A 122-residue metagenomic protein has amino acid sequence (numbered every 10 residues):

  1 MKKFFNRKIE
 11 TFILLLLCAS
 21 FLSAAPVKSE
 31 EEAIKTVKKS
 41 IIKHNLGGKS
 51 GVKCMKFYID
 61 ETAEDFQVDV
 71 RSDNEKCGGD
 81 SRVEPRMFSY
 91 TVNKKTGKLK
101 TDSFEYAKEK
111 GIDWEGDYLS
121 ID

Functional and structural regions predicted by a protein language model:
K2-I13: Bacterial N-terminal signal peptides that target proteins for export
I9, C18, S29-E31, I59 (+3 more regions): Intrinsic disorder/low-complexity signal
L15-A24: Hydrophobic h-region of N-terminal signal peptides that target proteins for export in Gram-negative bacteria
A25-K56, D122: Short, non-transmembrane alpha-helical segments in secretory-pathway proteins
S50-K95: Exposed beta-strand-loop-beta-strand "reactive/processing" segments of non-cytosolic proteins
K98-D122: C-terminal partner/receptor-binding element of secreted or periplasmic proteins
